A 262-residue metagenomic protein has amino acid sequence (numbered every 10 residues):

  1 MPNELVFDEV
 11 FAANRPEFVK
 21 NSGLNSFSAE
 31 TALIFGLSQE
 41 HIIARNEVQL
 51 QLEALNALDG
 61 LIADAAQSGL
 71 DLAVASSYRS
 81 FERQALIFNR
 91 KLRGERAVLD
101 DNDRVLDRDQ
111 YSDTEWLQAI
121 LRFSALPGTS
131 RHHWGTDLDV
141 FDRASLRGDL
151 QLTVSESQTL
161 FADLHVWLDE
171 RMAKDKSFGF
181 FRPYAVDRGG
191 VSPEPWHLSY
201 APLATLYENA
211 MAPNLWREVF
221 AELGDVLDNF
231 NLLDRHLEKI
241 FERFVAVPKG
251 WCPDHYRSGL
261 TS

Functional and structural regions predicted by a protein language model:
P2-T261: Cell-envelope/glycan interface and biosynthesis
